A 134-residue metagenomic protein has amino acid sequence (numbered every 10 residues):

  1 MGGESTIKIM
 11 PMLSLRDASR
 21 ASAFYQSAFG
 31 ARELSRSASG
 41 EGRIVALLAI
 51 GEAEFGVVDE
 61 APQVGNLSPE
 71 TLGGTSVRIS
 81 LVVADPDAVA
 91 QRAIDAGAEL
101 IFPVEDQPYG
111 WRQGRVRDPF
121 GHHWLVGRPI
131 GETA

Functional and structural regions predicted by a protein language model:
M1-M12, A23-R117, G127-A134: Vicinal oxygen chelate
L15-D17: Conserved beta-strand-loop-alpha-helix junction that forms the acyl-donor binding cleft
F120: Conserved ATPase active-site switch/coordination loops adjacent to the nucleotide-binding site
